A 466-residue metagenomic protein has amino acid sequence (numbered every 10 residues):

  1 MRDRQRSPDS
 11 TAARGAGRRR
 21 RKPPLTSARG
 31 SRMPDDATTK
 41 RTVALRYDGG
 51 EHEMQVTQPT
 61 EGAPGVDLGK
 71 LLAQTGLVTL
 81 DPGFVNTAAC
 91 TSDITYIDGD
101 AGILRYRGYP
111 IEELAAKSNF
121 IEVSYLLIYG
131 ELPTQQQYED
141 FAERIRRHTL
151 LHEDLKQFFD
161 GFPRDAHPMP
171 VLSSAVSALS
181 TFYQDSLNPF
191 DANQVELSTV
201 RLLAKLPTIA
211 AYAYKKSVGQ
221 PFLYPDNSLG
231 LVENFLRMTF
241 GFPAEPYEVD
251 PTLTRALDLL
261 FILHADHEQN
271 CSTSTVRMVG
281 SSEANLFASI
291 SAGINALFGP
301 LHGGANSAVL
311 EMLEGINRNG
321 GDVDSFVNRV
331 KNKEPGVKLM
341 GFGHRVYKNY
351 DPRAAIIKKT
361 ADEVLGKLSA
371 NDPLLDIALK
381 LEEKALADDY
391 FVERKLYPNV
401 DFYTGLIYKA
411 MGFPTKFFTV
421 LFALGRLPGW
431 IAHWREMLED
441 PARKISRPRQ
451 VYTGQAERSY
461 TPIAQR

Functional and structural regions predicted by a protein language model:
M1-R29: Compositionally biased, low-complexity flexible segments
R29-R466: Non-transmembrane, aqueous-exposed alpha-helical and coiled segments at domain scale
